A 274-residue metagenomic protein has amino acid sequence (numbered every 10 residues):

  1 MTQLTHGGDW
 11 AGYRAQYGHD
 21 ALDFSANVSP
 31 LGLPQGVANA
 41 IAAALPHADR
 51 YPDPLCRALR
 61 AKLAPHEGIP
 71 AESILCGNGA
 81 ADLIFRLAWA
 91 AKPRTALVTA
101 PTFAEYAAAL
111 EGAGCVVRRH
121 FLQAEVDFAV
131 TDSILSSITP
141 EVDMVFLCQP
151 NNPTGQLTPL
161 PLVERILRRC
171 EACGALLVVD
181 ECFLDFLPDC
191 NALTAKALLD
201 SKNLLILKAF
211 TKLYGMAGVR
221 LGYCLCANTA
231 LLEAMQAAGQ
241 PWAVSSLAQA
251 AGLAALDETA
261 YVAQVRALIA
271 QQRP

Functional and structural regions predicted by a protein language model:
M1-R50: N-terminal "arm"/small-domain region of PLP-dependent enzymes with the aminotransferase-like
L22, L75, T95-L97: Conserved beta-strand elements of the Class I
G32-P34, N203-P274: PLP-dependent aminotransferase class I/II
P52, A64-R86: Short loop-beta-helix segment that forms the pyridoxal 5′-phosphate
G79-W89, P93, V179-F183, L187-P188: Glycine/small-residue-rich loop that forms an oxyanion/phosphate-binding "nest" at active or ligand-binding sites
W89-L147: PLP-dependent aminotransferase-like
E111, F128-E141, P153-L177, E181-L213: Active-site pre-lysine segment of PLP-dependent enzymes
